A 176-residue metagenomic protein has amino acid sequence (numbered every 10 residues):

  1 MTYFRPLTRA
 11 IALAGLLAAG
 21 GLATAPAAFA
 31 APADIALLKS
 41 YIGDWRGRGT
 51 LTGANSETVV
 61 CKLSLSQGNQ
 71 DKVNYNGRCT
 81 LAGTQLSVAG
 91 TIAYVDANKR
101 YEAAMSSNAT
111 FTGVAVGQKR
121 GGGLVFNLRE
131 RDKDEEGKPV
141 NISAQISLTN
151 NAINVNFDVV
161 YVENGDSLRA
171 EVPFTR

Functional and structural regions predicted by a protein language model:
T2-A14: Bacterial N-terminal signal peptides that target proteins for export
L17-A27: C-terminal segment of classical bacterial N-terminal signal peptides
F29-R46, A93, Q145-S147: N-terminal helix-cap/turn-to-beta initiation motif at the start of protein domains
G47-T50, N74-L81, E102-S107, F126-K133 (+1 more regions): Short beta-strand segments that buttress and anchor functional surface loops
E57-D96, V155: N-terminal glycine/threonine-rich, aromatic-flanked beta-hairpin/loop signature
G77-G121: Predominantly extracellular/secreted and cell-surface proteins with exposed, flexible low-complexity segments
A115-Q145: Acidic, glycine-rich flexible loop segments
Q118, N141-R176: Edge beta-strand at a domain terminus
